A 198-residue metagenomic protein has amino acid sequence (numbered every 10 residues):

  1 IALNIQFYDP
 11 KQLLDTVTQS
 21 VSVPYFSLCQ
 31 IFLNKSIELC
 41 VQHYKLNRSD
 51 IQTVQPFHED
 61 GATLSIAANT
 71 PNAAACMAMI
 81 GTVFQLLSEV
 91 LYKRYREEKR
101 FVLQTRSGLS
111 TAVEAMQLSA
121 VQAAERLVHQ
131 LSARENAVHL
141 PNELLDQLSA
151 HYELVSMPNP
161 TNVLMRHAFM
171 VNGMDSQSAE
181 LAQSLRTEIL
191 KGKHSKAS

Functional and structural regions predicted by a protein language model:
I1-A2, Q12, L46, A115-S119 (+1 more regions): Intrinsically disordered, glycine/charged-rich C-terminal tails and inter-domain linkers that flank nucleotidyl cyclase
I1-N72: Catalytic NTP-binding/metal-coordinating core of nucleotidyl cyclase/transferase enzymes
Q6-D9, A67-A68, S110-E114, P141-E143: Structural motif
P24, N72-A75, V102, Q122 (+2 more regions): Charged, alpha-helix-enriched surfaces in structured cytosolic catalytic cores of large nucleotide-utilizing machines
L39-N47, Q85-K99: Short catalytic/binding micro-motifs of nucleotide second-messenger systems
S49-A67, K93-M116: A short glycine-enriched loop-to-beta-strand structural element that forms part of the catalytic core of nucleotide
C76-F84: Short amphipathic alpha-helices in soluble, non-transmembrane regions that often serve as interface/regulatory elements
